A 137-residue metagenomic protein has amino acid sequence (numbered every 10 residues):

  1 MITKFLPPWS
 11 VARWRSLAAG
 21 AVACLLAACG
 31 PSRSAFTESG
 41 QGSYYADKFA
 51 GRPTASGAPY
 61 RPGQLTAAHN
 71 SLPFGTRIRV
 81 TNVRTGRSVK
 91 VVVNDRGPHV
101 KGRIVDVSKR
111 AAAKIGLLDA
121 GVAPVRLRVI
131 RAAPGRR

Functional and structural regions predicted by a protein language model:
I2-A18, V22-R137: Secreted/periplasmic proteins
